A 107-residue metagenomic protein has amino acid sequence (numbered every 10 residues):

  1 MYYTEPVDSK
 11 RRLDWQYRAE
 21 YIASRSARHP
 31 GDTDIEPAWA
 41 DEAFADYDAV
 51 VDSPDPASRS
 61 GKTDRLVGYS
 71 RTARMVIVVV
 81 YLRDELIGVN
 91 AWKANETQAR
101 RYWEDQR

Functional and structural regions predicted by a protein language model:
M1-R107: Ribonuclease/tRNase effector modules and their secretory precursors
